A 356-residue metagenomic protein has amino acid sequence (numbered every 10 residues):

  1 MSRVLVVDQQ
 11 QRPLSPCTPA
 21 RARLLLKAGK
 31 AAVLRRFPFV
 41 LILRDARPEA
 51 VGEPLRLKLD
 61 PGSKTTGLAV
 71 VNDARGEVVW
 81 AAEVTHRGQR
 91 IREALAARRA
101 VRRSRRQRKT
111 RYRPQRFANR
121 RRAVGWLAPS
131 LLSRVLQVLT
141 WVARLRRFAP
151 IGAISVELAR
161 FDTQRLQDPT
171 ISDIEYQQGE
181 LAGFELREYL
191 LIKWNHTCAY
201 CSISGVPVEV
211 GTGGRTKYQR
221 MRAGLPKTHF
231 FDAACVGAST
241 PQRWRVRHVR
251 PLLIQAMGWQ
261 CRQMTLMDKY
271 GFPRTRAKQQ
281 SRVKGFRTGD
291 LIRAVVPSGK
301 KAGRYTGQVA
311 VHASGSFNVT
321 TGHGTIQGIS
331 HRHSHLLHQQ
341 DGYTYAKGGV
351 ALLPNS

Functional and structural regions predicted by a protein language model:
R3-R23, K27-G52, K64-T66, V70-S356: Positively charged, helix-rich recognition surfaces that bind polyanionic ligands
P54-G62: Two-metal-ion RNase H-like nuclease active-site motif
